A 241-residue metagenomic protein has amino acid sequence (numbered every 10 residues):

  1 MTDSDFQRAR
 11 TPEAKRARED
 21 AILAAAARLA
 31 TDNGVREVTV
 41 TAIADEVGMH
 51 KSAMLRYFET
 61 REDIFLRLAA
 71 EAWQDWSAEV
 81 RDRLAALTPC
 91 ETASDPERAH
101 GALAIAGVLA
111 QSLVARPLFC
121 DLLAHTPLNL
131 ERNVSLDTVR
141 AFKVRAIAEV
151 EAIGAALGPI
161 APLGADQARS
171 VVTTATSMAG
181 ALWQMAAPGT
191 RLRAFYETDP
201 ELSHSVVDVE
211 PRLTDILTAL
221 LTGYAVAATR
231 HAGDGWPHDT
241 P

Functional and structural regions predicted by a protein language model:
M1-G34, T41-A42, T88-P96: Basic, helix-initiating cap at the start of DNA-binding domains
T2, F6, V144-P159, L163 (+1 more regions): C-terminal peripheral helix-coil segments that are non-catalytic and often amphipathic
A17, A21-R28, E46, D63-A86 (+2 more regions): Alpha-helical structural segments
A21, A42, A104-V108, S170-S177 (+2 more regions): Amphipathic alpha-helical interaction segments
L29, R36-D63, R67: Helix-turn-helix
R67, R81-F119, A168-A175: Hydrophobic alpha-helical connector segments
G101, Q111-D137, T190-A194: Amphipathic alpha-helical segments used for helix-helix packing
A124-G158: A contiguous binding-surface segment within folded domains or other stable secondary-structure elements
